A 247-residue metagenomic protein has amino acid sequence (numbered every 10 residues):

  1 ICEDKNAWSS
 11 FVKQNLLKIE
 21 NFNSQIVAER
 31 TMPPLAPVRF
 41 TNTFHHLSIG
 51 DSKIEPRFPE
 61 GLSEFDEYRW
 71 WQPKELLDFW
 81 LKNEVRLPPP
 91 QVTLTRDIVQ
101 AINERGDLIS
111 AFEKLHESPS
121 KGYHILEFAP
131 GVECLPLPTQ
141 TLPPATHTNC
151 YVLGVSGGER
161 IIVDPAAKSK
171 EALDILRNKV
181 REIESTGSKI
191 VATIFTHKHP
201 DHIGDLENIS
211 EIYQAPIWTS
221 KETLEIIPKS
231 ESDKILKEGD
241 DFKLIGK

Functional and structural regions predicted by a protein language model:
I1-W8: A basic- and aromatic-enriched beta-loop-alpha substructure that forms the phosphate/nucleotide- and DNA/RNA-contacting
S9-A28, T41-G50, R57-V85: NUDIX/MutT-family hydrolases
A28-T31, I125-F128, L135, L153 (+1 more regions): Short acidic-hydrophobic surface loop/beta-edge motif
F44-H46, Y68-W70, I125, C150-V152 (+1 more regions): Conserved hydrophobic/aromatic beta-strand scaffold that supports enzyme active sites
L47-I49, L153-G157, L244-G246: Active-site beta-strand termini and strand-to-loop segments that position acidic
E75-D78, P90-E133: Accessory terminal helices/loops
V132-R181: Conserved beta-strand hairpin/beta-sheet module of binuclear metal-dependent hydrolase folds, prominently
T146, A167-D174, N178-G246: Active-site HxH/HxHxD metal-binding segment of metal-dependent hydrolases
